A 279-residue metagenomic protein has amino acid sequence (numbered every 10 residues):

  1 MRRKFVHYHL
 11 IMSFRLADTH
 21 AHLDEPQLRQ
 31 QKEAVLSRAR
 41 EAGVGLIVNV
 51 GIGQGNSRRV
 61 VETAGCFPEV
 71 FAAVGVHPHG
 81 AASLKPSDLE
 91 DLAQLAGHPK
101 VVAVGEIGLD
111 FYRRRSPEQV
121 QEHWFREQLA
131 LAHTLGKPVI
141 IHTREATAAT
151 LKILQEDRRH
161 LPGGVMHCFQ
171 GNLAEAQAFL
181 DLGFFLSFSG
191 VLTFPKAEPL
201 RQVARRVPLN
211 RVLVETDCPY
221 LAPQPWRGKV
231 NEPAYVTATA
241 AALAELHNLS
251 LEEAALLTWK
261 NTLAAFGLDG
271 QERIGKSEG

Functional and structural regions predicted by a protein language model:
R2-K276: Mid-domain alpha/beta scaffold segments of enzyme catalytic cores
